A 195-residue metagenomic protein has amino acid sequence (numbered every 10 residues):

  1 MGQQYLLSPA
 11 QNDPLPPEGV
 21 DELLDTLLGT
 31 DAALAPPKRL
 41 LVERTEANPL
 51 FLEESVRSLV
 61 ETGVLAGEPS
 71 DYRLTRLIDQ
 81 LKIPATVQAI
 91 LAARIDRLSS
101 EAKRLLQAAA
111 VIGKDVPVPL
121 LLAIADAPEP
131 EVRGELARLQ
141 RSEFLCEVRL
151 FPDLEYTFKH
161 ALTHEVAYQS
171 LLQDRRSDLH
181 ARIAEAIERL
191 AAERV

Functional and structural regions predicted by a protein language model:
M1-L7, E18: Short regulatory helix/loop adjacent to the ATP-binding pocket of P-loop NTPases
S8-N12: Acidic, proline/serine/threonine- and glycine-rich low-complexity intrinsically disordered segments
D13-L15, G19-V195: Short secondary-structure boundary elements
